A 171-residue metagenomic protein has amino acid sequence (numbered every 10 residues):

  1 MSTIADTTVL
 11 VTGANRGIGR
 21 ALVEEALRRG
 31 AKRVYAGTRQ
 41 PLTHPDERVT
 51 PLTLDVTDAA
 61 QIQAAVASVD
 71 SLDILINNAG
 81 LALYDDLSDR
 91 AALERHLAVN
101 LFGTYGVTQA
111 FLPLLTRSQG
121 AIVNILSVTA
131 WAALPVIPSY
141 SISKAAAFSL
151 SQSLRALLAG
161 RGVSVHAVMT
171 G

Functional and structural regions predicted by a protein language model:
N15, V23-E24: N-terminal Rossmann NAD(P)H-binding glycine-rich loop of SDR-like oxidoreductase domains
E47-A60: Rossmann-fold cofactor-recognition segment
I76, V107-F111, L115, L150-S151: Hydrophobic positions on the long internal alpha-helix of Rossmann-like NAD(P)-dependent oxidoreductase domains
G80-E94, V136-S139: Conserved mid-core segment of classical short-chain dehydrogenase/reductases
L97, T108, S143: Active-site helix of classical SDR
S127: Residue(s) in the substrate-gating loop at a strand-loop-helix junction that position the organic substrate next
A133-S141, S153: Active-site loop-to-helix junction immediately N-terminal to the catalytic Tyr of the SDR YXXXK motif in Rossmann-fold
